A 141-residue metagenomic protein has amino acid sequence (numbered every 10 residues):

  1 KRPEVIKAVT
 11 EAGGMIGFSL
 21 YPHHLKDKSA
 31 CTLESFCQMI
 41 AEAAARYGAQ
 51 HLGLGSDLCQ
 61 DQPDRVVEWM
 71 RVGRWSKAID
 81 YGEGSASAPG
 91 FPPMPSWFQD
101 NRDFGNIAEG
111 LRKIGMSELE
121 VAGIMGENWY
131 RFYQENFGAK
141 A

Functional and structural regions predicted by a protein language model:
K1-G14, E34-Q50: Histidine/acidic residue-rich metal-binding segments in metalloenzymes
P3, A30-C37, F98-N101, G105: Non-membrane alpha-helical structural segments and their capping/turn regions in soluble enzymes
T10-L33: A conserved active-site cap/scaffold subdomain adjacent to cofactor or substrate pockets
I16, D57, V121: Conserved, mostly hydrophobic/aromatic
L20, Y47-W97: Short acidic/histidine-rich active-site segments
H23-D27, Q60-P63, Y130-F132: Flexible loop/turn segments at secondary-structure boundaries
T32-A45, W69-G82, A108, G138: Short, electropositive alpha-helical surface patch
P89-A141: Mid-to-C-terminal alpha-helical segments outside catalytic/metal-binding sites
